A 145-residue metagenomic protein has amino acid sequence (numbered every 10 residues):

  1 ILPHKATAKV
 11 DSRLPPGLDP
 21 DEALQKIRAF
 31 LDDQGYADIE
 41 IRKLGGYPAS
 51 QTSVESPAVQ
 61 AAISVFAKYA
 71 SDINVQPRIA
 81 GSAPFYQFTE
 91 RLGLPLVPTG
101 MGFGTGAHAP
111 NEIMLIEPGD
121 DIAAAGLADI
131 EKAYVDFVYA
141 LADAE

Functional and structural regions predicted by a protein language model:
I1-L18: Midchain, well-structured core segments that form catalytic/ion-binding scaffolds
K5-K9, Y36-D38, A83, R91-L96: Active-site lining segments that contact anionic ligands and/or coordinate catalytic metals
V10, A62, F88, L115 (+1 more regions): Hydrophobic, well-ordered secondary-structure elements that form the walls of internal hydrophobic environments
D11-P16, E40-E55, R78-A80: A short beta-alpha structural unit
A23-L31: Short amphipathic alpha-helices in soluble, non-transmembrane regions that often serve as interface/regulatory elements
K26, S71-I73, M101-E145: His/Asp/Glu-rich mid-to-C-terminal helical/loop segments that flank catalytic regions of hydrolases
Y36-R42, A144-E145: Flexible, glycine/charged-enriched surface loops at secondary-structure junctions
S53-L96, G100: Active-site-adjacent substrate-binding region of metalloamidase/peptidase-like peptide-processing proteins
